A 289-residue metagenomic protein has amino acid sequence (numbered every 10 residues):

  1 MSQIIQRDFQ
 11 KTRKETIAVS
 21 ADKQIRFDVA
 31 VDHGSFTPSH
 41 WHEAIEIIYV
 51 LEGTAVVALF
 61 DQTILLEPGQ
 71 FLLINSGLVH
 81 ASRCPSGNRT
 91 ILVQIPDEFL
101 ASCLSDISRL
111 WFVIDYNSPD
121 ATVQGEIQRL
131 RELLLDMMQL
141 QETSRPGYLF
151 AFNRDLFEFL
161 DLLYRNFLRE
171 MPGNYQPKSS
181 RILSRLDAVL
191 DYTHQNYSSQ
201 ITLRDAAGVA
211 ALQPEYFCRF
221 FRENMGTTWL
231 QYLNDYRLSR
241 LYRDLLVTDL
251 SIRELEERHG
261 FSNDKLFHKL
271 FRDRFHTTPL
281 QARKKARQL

Functional and structural regions predicted by a protein language model:
M1-E67, C84, I107-F112, D120-A121 (+2 more regions): Generic protein-terminus/edge-of-domain signal
L51, R131-R145, L190, H194-Y197 (+1 more regions): Regular secondary-structure segments
L66-V79: Conserved metal-binding segment of the jelly-roll/cupin
G77-L100, L104: Ligand-binding loop in jelly-roll beta-barrel domains
D115-E126, Q141-F152, L160-Q195, S199 (+3 more regions): Short, Lys/Arg-enriched, Trp-marked, Pro/Gly-tolerant hinge/linker segments that flank
Y192, Q200-L238, L250, E256-K285: Basic/polar phosphate-binding segments, predominantly the helix-turn-helix DNA-binding elements of transcriptional
